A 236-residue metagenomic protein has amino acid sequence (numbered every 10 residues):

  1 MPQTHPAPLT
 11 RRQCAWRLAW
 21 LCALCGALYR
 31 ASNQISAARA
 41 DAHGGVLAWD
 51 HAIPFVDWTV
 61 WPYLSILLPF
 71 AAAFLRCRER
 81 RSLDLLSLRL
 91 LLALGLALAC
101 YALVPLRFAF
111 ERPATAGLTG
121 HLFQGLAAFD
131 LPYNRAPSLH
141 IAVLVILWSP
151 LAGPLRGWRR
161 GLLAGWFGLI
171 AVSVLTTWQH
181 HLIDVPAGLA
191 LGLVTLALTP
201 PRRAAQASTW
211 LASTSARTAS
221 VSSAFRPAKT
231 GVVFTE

Functional and structural regions predicted by a protein language model:
M1-P8, A205-W210, K229-E236: Transit-peptide-like, low-complexity N-terminal presequences and other terminal intrinsically disordered regions
P2-P69, L106, A114, F123: N-terminal transmembrane-helix/juxtamembrane module of multi-pass inner/ER membrane proteins
Q13-L21, P62, D84-L92, R159-L163 (+1 more regions): Alpha-helical transmembrane segments of integral membrane proteins
W20, L24, L28, L92 (+2 more regions): Hydrophobic faces of alpha-helical transmembrane segments in multi-pass integral membrane proteins
G26-A31, L94-L103, G165-W178: Aromatic-anchored segments of alpha-helical transmembrane domains
S36-W49, R76-R159, W210: Membrane-interface loops
F123-S208: Membrane-embedded catalytic cores of phosphoryl/pyrophosphoryl-handling enzymes
S208-T230: Low-acidity, Ser/Thr- and Arg-rich intrinsically disordered low-complexity segments
